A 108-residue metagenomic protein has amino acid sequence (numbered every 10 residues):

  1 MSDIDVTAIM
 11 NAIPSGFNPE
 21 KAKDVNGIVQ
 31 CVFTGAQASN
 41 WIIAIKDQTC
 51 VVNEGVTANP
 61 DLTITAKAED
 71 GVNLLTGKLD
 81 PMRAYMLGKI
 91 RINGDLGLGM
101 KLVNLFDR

Functional and structural regions predicted by a protein language model:
M1-R108: Feature captures hydrophobic
